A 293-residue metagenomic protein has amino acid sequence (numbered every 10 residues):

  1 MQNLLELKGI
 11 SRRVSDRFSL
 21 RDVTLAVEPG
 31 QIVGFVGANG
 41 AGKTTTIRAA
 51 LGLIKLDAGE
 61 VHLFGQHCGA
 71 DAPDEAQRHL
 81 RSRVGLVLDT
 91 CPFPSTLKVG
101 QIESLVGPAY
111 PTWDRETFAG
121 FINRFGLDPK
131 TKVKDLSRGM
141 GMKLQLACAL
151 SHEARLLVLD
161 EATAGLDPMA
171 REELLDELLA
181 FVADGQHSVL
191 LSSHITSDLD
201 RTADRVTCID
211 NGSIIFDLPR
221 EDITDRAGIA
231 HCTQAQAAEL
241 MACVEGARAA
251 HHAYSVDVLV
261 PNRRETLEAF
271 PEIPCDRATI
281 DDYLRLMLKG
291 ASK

Functional and structural regions predicted by a protein language model:
Q2-L5, R12-S197, R201-D210, I215: ABC transporter nucleotide-binding domains
K98, P219, D276-T279: Short loop/turn segments at beta->alpha junctions
Q145, R226-A227, S255-V256: Short, surface-exposed beta-edge/turn micro-motifs
S213-Q236: Conserved beta-strand-loop-alpha-helix hinge in the C-terminal portion of ABC ATPase nucleotide-binding domains
A227, M241-V244, L288: Short, flexible helix/strand-to-coil boundary loops that buttress conserved ligand/catalytic motifs in alpha/beta
Q236-A242, E265-E268: Short, conserved charged micro-motifs
E239-C243, A249-H252: SDR active-site lid
R248, H252-K293: C-terminal coupling/interaction segments
